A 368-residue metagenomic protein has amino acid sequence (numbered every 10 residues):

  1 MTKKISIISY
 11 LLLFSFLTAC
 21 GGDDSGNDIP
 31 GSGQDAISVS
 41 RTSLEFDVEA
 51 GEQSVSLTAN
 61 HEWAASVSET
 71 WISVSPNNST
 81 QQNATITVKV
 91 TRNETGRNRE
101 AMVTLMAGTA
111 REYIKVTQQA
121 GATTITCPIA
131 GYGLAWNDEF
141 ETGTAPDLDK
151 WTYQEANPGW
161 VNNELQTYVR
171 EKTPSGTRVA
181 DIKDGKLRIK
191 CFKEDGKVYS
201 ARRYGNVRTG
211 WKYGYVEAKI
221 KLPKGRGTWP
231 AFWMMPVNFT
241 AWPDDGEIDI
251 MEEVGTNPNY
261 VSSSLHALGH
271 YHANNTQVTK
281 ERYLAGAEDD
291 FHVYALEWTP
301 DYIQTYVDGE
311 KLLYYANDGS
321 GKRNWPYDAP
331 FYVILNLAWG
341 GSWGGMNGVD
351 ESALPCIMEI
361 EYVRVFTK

Functional and structural regions predicted by a protein language model:
M1-A19: Sec-dependent bacterial lipoprotein signal peptides
F14-S43, A110-G131: Bacterial Sec-dependent N-terminal signal peptides
D35-S66: Solvent-exposed, low-complexity, repeat-rich "mucin-like" stalks and linkers
E49-V55, E94-M102: Short, solvent-exposed loop/turn segments enriched in Ser/Thr/Gly
Q53-V55, A84-V88, K280, H292: Short strand-edge motifs at loop-to-beta-strand transitions and within beta-strands of extracellular beta-rich domains
A59-T87: Surface-exposed binding patches on compact interaction domains or structured appendages
I86, G96-T109: A short beta-strand micro-motif common to beta-rich folds, especially ectodomain repeats
A122-K368: GH16 jelly-roll
